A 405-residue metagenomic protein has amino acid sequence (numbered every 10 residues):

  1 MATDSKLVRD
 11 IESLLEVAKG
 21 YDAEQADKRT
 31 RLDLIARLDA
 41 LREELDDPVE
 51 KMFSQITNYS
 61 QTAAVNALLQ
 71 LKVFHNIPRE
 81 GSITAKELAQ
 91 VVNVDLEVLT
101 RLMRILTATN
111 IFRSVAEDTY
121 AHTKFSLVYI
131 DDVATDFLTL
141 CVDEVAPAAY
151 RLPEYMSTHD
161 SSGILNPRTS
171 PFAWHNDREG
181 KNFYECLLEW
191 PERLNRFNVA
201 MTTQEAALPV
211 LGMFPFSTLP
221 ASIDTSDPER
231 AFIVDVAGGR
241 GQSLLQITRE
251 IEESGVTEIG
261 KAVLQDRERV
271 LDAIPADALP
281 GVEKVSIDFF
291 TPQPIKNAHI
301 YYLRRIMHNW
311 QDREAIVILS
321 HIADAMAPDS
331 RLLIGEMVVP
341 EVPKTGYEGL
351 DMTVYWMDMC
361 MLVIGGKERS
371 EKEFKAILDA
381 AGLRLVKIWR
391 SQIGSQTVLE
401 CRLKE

Functional and structural regions predicted by a protein language model:
M1-E43, D47: Eukaryotic partner-binding/assembly regions in large regulatory complexes
A2, I11-A18, Q25, G81 (+4 more regions): Conserved adenosyl
R42-L71: Short alpha-helical segments that sit at the start of domains
T84-V92: A short acidic, leucine-rich amphipathic alpha-helix
V92-A108: Short amphipathic alpha-helical interaction segments
T107-T119: A short, conserved structural fragment
D118-K124, T397: Minor-groove-contacting beta-hairpin "wing" of winged helix-turn-helix DNA-binding domains
M337-A381, V386: C-terminal alpha-helical "lid/dimerization" subdomain adjacent to the S-adenosyl-L-methionine
